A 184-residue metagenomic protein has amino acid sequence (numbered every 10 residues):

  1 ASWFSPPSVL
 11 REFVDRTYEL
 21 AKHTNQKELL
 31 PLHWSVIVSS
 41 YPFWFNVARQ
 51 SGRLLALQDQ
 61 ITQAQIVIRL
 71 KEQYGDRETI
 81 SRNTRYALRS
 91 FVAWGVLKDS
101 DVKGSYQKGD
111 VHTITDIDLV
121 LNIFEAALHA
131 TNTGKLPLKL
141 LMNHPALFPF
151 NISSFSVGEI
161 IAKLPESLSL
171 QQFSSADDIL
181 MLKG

Functional and structural regions predicted by a protein language model:
A1-D15, L140-F148, L164-S167, F173-I179: A structured, charge-rich N-terminal accessory region that forms the first stable segment of a protein and links
A1-V36, R49-Q50, I61: Eukaryotic partner-binding/assembly regions in large regulatory complexes
S35-I37, Y41-Q60, D116-L136, H144: Positively charged, polyanion-binding regions of nucleic-acid-associated proteins
Q60-I61, L97: Conserved hydrophobic residue
I68-T79, L140-S154: Short helix-coil junctions and helix-kink-helix linkers
R77-S90, F150-K163: Short amphipathic alpha-helical interaction segments
V92-V102, P165-S174: A short, conserved structural fragment
D99-T115, D177-L180: Accessory beta->alpha helical hairpin/"wing" motif in late/C-terminal subdomains of nucleic-acid enzymes
